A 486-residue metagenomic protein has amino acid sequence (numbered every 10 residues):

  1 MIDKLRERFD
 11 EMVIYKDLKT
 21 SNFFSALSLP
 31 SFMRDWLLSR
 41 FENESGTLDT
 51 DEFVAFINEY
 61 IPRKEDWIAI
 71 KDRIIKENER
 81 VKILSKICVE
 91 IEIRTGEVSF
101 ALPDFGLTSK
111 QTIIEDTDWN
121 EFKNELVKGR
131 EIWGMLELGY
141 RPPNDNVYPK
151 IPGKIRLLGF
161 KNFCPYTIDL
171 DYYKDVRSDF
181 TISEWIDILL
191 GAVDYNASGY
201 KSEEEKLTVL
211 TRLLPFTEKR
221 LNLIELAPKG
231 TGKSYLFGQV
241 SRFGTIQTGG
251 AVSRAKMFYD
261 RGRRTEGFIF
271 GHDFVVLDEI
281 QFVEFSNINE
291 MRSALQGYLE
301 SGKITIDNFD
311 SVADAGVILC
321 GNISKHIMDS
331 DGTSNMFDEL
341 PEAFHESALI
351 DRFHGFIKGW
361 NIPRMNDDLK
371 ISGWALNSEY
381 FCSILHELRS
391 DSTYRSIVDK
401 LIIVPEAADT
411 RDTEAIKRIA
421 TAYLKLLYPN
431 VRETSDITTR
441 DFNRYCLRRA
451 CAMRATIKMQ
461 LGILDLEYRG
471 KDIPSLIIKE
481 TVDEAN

Functional and structural regions predicted by a protein language model:
M1-N196: Extended, charged/polar low-complexity intrinsically disordered regions
C164-I168, H272-L277, S324-T333, F356-M365 (+1 more regions): Short acidic (Asp/Glu) and glycine-rich catalytic loops that position anionic groups and cofactors
W185, N287-M291, N377: Phosphate/oxyanion-binding active-site loops and adjacent basic polyanion-contact surfaces
N196-Y200, E204-D329, N335, D351 (+1 more regions): Conserved ASCE/P-loop NTPase catalytic core
T211-L213, I304-T305, E339-F344, D367-K370 (+1 more regions): Short secondary-structure capping micro-motifs at structural edges
S311-V312, G316-C320, M336-N366: Long, well-ordered mid-to-C-terminal structural blocks that present hydrophobic/aromatic surfaces
K325-A343, D367-A375: Conserved P-loop NTPase catalytic core
L349, H354-N486: Conserved NTP phosphate-binding and transfer environment spanning the P-loop NTPase/kinase superfamily
